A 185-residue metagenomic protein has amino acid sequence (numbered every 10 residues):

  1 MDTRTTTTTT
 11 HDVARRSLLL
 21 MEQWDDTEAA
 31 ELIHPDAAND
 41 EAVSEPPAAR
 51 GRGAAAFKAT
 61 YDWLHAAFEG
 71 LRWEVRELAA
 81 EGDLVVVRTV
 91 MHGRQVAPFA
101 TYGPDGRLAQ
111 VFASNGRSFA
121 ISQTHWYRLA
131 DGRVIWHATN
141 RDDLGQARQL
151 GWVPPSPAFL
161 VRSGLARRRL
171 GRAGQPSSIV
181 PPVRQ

Functional and structural regions predicted by a protein language model:
M1-Q185: C-terminal and inter-domain tail/linker signature
